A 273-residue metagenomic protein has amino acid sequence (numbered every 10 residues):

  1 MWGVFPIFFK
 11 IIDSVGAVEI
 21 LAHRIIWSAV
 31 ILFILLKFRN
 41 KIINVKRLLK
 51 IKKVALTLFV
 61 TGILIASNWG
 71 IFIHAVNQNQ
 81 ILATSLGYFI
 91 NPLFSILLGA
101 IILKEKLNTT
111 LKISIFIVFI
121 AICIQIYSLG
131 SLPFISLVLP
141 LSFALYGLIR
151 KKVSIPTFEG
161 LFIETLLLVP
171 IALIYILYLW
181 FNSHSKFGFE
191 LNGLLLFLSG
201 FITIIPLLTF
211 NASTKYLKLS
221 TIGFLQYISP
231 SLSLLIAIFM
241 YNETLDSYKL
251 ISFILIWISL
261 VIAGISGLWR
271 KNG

Functional and structural regions predicted by a protein language model:
M1-E19, C123-K152, I236, G273: Glycine-/small-residue-enriched transmembrane alpha-helix faces in small-molecule transporters and effluxers
M1-V4, F8, F59-V76, V138-L145 (+4 more regions): Hydrophobic alpha-helical transmembrane segments of multi-pass membrane transport proteins, especially secondary
I12, I20, R24, A75-V76 (+6 more regions): Hydrophobic/aromatic residues within transmembrane alpha-helices of multi-pass small-molecule transporters
I25, Y227, S231-G273: C-terminal-most transmembrane helix of multi-pass membrane proteins
W27-I31, G87-I101, I171, L225-M240 (+1 more regions): Alpha-helical transmembrane segments of compact multi-pass small-molecule transporters, enriched in specific families
V30-L58, T109, L161, L166-F197 (+2 more regions): Membrane-interface interhelical linkers
L86-I90, T157-L167, I204-F239: Helix-helix packing/entry segments at the starts of transmembrane helices
T110-I126, L139, K249-G267: Hydrophobic transmembrane alpha-helices of multi-pass small-molecule transport proteins
